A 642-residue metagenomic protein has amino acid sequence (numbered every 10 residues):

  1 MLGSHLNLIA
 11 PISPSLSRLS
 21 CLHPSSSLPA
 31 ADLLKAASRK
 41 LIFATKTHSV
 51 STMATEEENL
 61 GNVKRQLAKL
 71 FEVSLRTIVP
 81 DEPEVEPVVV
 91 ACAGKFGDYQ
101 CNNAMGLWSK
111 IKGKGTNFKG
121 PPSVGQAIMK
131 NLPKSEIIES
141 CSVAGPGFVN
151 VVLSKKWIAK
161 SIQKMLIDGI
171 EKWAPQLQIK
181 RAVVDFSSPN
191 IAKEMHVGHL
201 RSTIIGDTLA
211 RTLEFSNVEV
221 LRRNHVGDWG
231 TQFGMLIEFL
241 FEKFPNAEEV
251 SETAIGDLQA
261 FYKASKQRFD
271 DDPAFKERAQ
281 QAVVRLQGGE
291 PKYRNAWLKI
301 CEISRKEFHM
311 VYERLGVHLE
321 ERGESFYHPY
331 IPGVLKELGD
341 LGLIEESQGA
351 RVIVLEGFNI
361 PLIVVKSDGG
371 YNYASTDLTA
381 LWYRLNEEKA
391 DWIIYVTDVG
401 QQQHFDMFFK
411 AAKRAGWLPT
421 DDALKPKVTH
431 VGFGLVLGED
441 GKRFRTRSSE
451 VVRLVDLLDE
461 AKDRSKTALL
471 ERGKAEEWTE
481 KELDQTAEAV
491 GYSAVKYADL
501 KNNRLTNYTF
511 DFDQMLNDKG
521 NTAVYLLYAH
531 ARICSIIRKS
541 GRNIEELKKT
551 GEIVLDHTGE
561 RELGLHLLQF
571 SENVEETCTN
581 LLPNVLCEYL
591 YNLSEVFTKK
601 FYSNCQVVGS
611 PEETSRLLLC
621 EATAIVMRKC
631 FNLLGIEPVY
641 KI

Functional and structural regions predicted by a protein language model:
M1-D32: N-terminal chloroplast transit peptides
L2, L33-L34, R39-A159, L166-I170 (+1 more regions): Non-catalytic interaction-recognition regions
